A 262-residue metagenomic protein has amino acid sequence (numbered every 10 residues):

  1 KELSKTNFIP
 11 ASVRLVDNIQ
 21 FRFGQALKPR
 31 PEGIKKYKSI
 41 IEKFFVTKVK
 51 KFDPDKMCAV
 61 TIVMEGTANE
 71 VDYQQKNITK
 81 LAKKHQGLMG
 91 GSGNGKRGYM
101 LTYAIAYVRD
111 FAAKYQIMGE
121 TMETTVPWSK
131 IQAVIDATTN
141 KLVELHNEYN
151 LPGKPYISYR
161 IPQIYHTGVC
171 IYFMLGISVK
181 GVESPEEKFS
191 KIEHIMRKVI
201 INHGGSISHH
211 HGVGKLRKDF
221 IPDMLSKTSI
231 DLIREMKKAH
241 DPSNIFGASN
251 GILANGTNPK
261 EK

Functional and structural regions predicted by a protein language model:
K1-K262: Noncatalytic alpha-helical scaffold of FAD-dependent oxidoreductases
